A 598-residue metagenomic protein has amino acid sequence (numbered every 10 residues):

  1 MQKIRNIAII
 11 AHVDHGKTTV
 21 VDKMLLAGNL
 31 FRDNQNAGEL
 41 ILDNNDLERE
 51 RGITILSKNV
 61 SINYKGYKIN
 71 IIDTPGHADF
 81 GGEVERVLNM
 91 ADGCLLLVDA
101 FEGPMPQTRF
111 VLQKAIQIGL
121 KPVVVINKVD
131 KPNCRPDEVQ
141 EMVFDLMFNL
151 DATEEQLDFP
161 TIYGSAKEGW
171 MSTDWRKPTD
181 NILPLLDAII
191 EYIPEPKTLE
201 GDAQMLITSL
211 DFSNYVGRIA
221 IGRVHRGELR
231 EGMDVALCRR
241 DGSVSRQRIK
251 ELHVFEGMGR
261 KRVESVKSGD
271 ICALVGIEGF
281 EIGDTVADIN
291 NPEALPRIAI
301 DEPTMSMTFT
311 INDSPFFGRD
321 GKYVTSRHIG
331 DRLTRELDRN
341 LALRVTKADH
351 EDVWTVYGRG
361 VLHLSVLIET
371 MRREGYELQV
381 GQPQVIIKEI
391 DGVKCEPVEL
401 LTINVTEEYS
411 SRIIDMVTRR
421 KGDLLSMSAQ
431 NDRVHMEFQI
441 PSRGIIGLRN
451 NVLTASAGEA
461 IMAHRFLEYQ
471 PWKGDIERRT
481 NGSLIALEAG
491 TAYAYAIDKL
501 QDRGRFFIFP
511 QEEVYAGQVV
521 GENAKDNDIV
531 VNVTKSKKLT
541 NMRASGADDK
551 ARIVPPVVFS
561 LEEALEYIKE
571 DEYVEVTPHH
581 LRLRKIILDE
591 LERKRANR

Functional and structural regions predicted by a protein language model:
M1-V98, E102-P104, M142, L210-S213: P-loop NTPase switch module centered on the Walker A-proximal segment
Q2-T19, A91, F101-Q113, G119-K121 (+15 more regions): Conserved structured catalytic cores and adjacent interaction surfaces of nucleotide-binding/hydrolyzing enzymes
D14, V20, G52, I71-D73 (+18 more regions): Residue-level signature of catalytic and energy-coupling elements of molecular machines, predominantly ATP/GTP-dependent
A37-L42, L150-T161, P196-L206, G242-F255 (+8 more regions): Interdomain boundary/hinge elements
K121, K131-E191: Canonical P-loop GTPase G-domain recognition
Q204-M307, F317-R319, I414, N481 (+3 more regions): Conserved nucleotide-binding/hydrolysis modules and their immediate coupling elements across P-loop/ASCE NTPase motors
S314-L337, K550, V554: A short, contiguous, amphipathic alpha-helix enriched in charged residues
R582, L588-R598: Acidic, low-complexity intrinsically disordered tails
